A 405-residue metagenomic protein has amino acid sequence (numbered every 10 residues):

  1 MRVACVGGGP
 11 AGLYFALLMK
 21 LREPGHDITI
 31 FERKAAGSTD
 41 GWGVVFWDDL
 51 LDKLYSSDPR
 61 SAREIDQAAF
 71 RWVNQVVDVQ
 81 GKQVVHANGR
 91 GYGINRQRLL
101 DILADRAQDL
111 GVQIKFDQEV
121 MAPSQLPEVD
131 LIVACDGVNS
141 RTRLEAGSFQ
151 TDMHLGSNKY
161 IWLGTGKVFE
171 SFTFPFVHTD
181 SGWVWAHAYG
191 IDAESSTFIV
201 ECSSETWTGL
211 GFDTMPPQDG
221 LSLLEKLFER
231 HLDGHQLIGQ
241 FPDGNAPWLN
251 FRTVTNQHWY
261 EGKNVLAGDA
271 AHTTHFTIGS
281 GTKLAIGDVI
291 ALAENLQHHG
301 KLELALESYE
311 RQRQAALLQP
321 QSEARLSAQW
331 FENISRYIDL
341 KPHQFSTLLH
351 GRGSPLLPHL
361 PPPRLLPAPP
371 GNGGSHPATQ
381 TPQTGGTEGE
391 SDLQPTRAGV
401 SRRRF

Functional and structural regions predicted by a protein language model:
M1-V3: Extreme N-terminal starter segment of soluble prokaryotic enzymes
C5-L21, V133-A134, P247-L326, W330: Conserved mid-domain beta->alpha element of the FAD-binding
V6, L21, A62, Q67 (+2 more regions): C-terminal helical "tail/cap" subdomain of flavin- and related membrane-associated enzymes
A11, A36, N139: Conserved Rossmann-like nucleotide-cofactor binding loop
K20-G41: Glycine-rich FAD pyrophosphate-binding loop
A35-K53: Conserved N-terminal glycine-rich FAD pyrophosphate-binding loop of Rossmann-like flavoproteins
D48-W162, P367-Q383, R403-R404: Conserved N-terminal helical subregion
D105, Q118, E128-F251: Conserved FAD-binding catalytic core of PHBH/FMO-like flavoproteins
